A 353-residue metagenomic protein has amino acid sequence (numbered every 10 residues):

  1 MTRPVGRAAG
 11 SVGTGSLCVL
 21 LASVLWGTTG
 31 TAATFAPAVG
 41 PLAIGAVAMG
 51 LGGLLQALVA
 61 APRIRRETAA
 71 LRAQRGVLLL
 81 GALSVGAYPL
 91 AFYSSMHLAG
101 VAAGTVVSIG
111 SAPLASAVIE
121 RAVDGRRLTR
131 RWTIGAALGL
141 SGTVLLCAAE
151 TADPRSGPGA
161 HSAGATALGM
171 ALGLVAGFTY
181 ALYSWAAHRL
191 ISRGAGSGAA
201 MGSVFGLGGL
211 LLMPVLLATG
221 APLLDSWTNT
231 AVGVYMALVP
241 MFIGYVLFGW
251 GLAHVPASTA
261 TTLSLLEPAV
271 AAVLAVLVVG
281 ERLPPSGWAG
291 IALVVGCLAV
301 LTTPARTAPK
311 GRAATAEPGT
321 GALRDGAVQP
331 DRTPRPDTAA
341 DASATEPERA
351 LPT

Functional and structural regions predicted by a protein language model:
M1-G52, A87-A91, D153-R189, T315-G319 (+3 more regions): Glycine-/small-residue-enriched transmembrane alpha-helix faces in small-molecule transporters and effluxers
T2, T14, A38-A87, S111-V118 (+2 more regions): Transmembrane alpha-helices of multi-pass small-molecule transport proteins
S16-V19, A73-G81, R127-S141, G194-F205: Cytoplasmic-side transmembrane-helix entry/capping segments in multi-pass membrane proteins
V24-T28, A32, V59, L79-L98 (+8 more regions): Hydrophobic alpha-helical transmembrane segments of multi-pass membrane transport proteins, especially secondary
A36, I44, S95, A122-D124 (+5 more regions): Hydrophobic/aromatic residues within transmembrane alpha-helices of multi-pass small-molecule transporters
I44, G104, S197-M201, A260: Juxtamembrane helix-start motifs in multi-pass secondary transporters
Q56, L128-E150, G157, G206 (+3 more regions): Hydrophobic transmembrane alpha-helices of multi-pass small-molecule transport proteins
A60, A112-A137, A269-A289: C-terminal transmembrane-helix exit sites in multi-pass transporters
